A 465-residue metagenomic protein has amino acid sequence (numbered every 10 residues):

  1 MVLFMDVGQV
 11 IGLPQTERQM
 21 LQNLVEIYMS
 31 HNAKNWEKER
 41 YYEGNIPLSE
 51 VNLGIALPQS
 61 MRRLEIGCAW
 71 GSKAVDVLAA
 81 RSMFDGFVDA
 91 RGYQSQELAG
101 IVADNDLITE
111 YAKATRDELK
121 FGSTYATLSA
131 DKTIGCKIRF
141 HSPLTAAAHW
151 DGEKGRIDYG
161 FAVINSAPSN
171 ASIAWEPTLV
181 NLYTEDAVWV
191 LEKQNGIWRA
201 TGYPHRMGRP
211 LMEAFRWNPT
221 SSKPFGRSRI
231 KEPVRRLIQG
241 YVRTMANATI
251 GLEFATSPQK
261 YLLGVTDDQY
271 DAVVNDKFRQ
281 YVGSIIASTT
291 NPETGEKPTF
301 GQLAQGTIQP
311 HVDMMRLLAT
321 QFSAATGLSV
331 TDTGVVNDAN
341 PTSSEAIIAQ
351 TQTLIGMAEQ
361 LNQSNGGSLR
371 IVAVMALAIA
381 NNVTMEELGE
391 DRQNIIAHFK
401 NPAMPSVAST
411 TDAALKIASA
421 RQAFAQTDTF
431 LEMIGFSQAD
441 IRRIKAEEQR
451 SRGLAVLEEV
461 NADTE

Functional and structural regions predicted by a protein language model:
M1-H141, T145, V460-E465: Extended, helix-rich architectural segments
A114-D117, S129-A130, L252-K260, D332-N337 (+3 more regions): Short coil/turn segments at secondary-structure boundaries
K120, Y125-I230: Extended, regular secondary-structure scaffolds
R199-A349, L388, H398-P402: Extended, charged amphipathic alpha-helical segments
T256-K260, T351-R370, R452-E465: Long, compositionally biased
F322, L369, F430: Hydrophobic, well-ordered secondary-structure elements that form the walls of internal hydrophobic environments
Q352, G356, G367, A380-I417: Extended amphipathic alpha-helical segments with heptad-repeat/coiled-coil character used for oligomerization, fusion
M433-A462: Long, highly charged low-complexity segments enriched in Glu/Asp and Lys/Arg with interspersed Ser/Thr
